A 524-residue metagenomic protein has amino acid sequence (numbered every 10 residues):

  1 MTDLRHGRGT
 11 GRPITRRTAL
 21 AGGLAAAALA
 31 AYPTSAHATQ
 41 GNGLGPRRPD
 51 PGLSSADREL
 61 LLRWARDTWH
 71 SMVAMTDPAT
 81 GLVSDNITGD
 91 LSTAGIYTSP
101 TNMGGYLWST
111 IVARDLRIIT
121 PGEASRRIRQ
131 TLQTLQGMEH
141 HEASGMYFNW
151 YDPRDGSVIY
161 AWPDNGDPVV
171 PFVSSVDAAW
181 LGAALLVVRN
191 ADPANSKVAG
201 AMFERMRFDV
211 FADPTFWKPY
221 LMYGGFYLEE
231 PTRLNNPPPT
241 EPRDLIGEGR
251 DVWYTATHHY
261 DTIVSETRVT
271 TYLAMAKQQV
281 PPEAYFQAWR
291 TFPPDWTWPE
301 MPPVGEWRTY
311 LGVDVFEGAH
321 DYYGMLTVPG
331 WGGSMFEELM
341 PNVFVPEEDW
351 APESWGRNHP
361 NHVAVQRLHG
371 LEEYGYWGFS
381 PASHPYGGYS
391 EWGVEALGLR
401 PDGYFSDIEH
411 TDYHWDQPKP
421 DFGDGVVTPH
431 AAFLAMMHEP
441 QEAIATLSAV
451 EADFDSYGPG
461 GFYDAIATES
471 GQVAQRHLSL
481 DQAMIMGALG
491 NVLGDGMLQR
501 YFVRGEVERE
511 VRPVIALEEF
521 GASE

Functional and structural regions predicted by a protein language model:
M1-I14, A25-Y32: N-terminal secretory signal peptides
L4-H6, G41, R367: Intrinsic disorder/low-complexity segments enriched in polar/small residues
I14-L24, I485: N-terminal export leaders
A30-L44: C-terminal region of N-terminal signal peptides and the immediate post-cleavage residues of exported proteins
G43-E524: Ser/Thr/Asn(+Pro)-rich, low-complexity disordered segments
